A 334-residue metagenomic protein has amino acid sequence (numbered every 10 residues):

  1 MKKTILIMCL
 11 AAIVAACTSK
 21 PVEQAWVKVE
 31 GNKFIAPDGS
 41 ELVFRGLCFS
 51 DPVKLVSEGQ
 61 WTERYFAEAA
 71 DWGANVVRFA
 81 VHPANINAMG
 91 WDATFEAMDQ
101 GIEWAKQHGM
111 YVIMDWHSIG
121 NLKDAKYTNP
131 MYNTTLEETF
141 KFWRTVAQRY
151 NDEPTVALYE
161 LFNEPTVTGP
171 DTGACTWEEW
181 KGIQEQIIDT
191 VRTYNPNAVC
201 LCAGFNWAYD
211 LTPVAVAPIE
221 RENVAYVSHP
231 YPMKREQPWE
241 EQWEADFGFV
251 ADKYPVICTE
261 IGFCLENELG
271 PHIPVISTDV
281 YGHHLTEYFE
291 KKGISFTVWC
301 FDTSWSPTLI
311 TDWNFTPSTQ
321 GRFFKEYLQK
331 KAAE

Functional and structural regions predicted by a protein language model:
T4-I13: Sec-dependent N-terminal signal peptides
C17-V76, F205, E326-K331: N-terminal carbohydrate-binding accessory modules
W26, E58, F140-L158, F162-S295 (+2 more regions): Extracellular glycoside hydrolase catalytic/binding regions
D38, L42-R64, A84-G90, Y127-M131 (+3 more regions): Acidic/histidine-rich helix-loop elements that form or flank divalent-metal/phosphate-binding sites at the catalytic
G46-C48, R78, E160, L201 (+1 more regions): Residues embedded in well-ordered beta-strands within globular domains across many folds
K54, P83-A97, G120-T135, V167-T172 (+2 more regions): Surface-exposed, active-site-proximal loop segments in enzymatic domains
W61-K123, E138-F140, W180-N195, P274-G293: Aromatic-lined substrate-binding rim segments of carbohydrate-active enzymes
